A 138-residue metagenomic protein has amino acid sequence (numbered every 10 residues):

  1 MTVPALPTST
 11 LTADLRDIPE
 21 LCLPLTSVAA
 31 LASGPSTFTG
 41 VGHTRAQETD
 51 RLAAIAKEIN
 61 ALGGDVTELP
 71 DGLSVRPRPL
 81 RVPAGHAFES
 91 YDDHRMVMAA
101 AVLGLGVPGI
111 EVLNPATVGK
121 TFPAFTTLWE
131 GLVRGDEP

Functional and structural regions predicted by a protein language model:
M1-D17, L62-D92, E130-P138: Self-splicing inteins and homing endonuclease
P7-T8, A32, H43-T44, L80 (+1 more regions): Short, glycine-/Ser/Thr-/acidic-enriched flexible segments
A13-R16, V41-T44, G85-S90, L113-G119: Short, recurring structural edge motifs at helix starts
D17-R76: C-terminal structural cap/anchor segments
D92-M98: Conserved phosphate/oxyanion-binding catalytic-loop motifs
M98-A99, F125: C-terminal helical cap and adjacent loop that interface with cofactors, partners, or active-site loops
V107-P138: Structural signal for terminal/edge beta-strands and the immediately following C-terminal loop/tail that closes
